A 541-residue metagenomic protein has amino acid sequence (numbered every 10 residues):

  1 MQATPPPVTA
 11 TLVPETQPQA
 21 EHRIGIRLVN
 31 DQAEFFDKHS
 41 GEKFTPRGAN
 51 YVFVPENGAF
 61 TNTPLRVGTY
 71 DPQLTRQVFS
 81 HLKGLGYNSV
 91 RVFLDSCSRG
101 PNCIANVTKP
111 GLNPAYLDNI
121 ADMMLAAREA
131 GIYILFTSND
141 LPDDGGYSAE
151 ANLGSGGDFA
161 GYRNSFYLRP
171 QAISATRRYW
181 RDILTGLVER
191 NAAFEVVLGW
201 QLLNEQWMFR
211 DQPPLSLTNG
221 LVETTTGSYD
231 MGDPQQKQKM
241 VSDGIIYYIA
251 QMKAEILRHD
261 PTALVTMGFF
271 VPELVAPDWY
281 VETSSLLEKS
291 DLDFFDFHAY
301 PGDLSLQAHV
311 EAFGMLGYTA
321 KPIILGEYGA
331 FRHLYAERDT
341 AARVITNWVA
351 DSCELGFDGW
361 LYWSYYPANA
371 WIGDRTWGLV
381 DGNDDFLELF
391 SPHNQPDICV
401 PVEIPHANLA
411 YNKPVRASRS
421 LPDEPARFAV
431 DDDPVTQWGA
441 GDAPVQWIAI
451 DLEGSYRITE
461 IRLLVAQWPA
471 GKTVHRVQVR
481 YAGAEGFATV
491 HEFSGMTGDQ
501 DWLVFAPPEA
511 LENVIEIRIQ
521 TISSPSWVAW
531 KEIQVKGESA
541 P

Functional and structural regions predicted by a protein language model:
M1-Q19, P541: Ser/Thr-rich, Proline-interspersed low-complexity disordered segments
R23-L292, P301-L304, Y328, R332-E337 (+3 more regions): Active-site mouth of glycoside hydrolases
R343, N347, D351-N408: Aromatic-rich peripheral "rim/lid" segments of glycoside hydrolase catalytic domains that contact and position glycan
P401-S455, L464-T473, E492-D499, E532-P541: Disordered, acidic Ser/Thr/Pro-rich linker "stalks" and the adjacent N-terminal cap of the next globular domain
G471-A484: Short, surface-exposed beta-strand/strand-loop-strand elements in extracellular ectodomains
E485-E492: Surface-exposed loop/edge segments in extracytoplasmic proteins
D501-I515: Short, surface-exposed tryptophan/glycine-enriched loops that mediate extracellular molecular recognition
I519-S526: Short beta-strand-plus-loop segments that form exposed binding edges in beta-rich domains
